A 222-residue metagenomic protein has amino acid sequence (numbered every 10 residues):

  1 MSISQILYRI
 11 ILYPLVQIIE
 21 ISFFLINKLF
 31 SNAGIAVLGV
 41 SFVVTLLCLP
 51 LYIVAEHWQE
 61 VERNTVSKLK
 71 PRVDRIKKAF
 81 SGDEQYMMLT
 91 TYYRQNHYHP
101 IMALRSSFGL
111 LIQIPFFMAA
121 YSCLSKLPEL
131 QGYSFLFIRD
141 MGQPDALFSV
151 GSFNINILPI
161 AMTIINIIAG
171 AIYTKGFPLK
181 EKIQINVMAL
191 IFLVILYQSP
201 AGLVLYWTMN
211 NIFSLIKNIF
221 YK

Functional and structural regions predicted by a protein language model:
M1-K222: Helix-loop-helix
